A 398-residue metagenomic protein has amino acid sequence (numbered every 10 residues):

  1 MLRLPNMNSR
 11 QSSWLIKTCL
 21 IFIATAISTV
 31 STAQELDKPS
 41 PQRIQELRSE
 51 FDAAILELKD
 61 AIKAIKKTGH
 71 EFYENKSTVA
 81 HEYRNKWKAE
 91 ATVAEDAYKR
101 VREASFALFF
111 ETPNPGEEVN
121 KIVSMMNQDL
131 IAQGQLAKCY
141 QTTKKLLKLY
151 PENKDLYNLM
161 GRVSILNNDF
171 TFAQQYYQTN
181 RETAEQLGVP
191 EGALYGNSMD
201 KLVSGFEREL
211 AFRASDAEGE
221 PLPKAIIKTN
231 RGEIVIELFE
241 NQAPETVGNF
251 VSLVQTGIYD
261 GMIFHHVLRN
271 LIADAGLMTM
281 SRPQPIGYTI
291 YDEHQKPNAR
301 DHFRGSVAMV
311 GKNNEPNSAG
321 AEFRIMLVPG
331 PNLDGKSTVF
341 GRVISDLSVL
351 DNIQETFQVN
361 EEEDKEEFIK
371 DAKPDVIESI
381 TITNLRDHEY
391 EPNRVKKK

Functional and structural regions predicted by a protein language model:
M1-W14: N-terminal secretory signal peptides that target proteins for export/translocation
N8-R10, C19, I226: Residue-level detector of intrinsically disordered/flexible regions characterized by low predicted structural confidence
I16-K17, T32: Low-complexity, intrinsically disordered segments with a bias for serine/threonine
K17-A26: Bacterial N-terminal signal peptides
S28-V30: N-terminal signal peptide c-region/cleavage motif recognized by signal peptidases
A33-K398: Cyclophilin-like peptidyl-prolyl cis-trans isomerases
